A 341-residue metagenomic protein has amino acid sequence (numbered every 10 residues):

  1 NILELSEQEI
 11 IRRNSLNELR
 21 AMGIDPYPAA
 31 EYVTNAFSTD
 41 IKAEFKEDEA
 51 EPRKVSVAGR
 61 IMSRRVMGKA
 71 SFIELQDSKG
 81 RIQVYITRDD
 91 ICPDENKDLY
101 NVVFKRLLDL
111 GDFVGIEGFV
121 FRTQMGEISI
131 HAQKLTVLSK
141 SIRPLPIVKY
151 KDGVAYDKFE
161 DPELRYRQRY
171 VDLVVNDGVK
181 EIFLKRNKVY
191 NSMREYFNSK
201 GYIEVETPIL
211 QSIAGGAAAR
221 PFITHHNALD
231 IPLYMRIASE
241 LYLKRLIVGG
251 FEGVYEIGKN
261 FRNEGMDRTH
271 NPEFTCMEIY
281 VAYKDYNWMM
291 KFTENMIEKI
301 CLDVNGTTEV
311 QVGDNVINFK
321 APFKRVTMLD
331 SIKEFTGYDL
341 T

Functional and structural regions predicted by a protein language model:
N1-T341: Class II aminoacyl-tRNA synthetase catalytic cores and aaRS-like
